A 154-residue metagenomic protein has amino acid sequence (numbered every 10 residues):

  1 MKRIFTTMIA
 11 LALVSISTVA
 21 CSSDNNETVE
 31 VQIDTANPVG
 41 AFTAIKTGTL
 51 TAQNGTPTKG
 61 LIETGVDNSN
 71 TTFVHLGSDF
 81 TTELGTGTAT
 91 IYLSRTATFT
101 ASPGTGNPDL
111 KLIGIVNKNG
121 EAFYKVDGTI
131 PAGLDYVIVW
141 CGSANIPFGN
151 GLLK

Functional and structural regions predicted by a protein language model:
K2-T6, V14-A44: Bacterial Sec-dependent N-terminal signal peptides
D34-G40, T49-L50, V139, K154: Short, surface-exposed linear motifs at loops/turns and structural transition points
T43-T47, N107-I113, P147-F148: Local beta-strand/beta-hairpin segments that build beta-sheet-rich folds
N54-A89: Short, surface-exposed binding/anchoring microloops in extracellular/periplasmic proteins
T90-S94: Beta-strand signatures of extracellular beta-sandwich domains
R95-A97, S143: Solvent-exposed strand-loop boundary residues in beta-sheet-rich modules
F99-G128: An anionic, turn-rich surface loop/hairpin at beta-sheet edges that serves as a generic interaction/coordination patch
V126-N150: Short, exposed beta-strand-loop hairpins at the edges of beta-sheets in extracellular/periplasmic proteins
